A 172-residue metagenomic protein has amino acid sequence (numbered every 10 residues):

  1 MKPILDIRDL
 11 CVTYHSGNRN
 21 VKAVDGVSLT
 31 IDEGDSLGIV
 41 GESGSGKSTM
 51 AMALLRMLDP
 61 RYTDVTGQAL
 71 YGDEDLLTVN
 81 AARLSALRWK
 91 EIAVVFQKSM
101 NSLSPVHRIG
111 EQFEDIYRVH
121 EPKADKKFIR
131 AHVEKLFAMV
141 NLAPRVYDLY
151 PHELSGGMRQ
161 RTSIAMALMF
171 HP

Functional and structural regions predicted by a protein language model:
M1-I4, T13-G26, M57-Y62, N80-L84 (+2 more regions): A short, flexible loop at the N-terminus of ABC-type nucleotide-binding domains that lies
V40-G41: The feature captures the beta-strand-to-loop junction immediately N-terminal to the Walker
T63-D75: Conserved ABC transporter NBD signature motif
D75, D115, K127-R145: Conserved ABC ATPase "signature" region
W89, H152, F170: Conserved signature/switch motifs of ABC ATPase nucleotide-binding domains
F113, I164: Hydrophobic anchor residue at the start of the ABC signature
Y150-L154, M158: Conserved ABC ATPase signature
